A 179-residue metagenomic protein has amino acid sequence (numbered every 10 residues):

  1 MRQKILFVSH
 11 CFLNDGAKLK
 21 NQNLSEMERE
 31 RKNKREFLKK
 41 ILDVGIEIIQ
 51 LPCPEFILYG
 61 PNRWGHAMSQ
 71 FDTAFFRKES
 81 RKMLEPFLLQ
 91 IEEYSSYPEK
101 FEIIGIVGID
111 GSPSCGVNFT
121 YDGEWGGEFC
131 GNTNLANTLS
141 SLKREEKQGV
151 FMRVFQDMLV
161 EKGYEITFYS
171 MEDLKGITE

Functional and structural regions predicted by a protein language model:
M1-L6: Extreme N-terminal starter segment of soluble prokaryotic enzymes
C11, I104-P113, M171-D173: Short, well-ordered beta-to-alpha junction loops that form the rim of enzyme active sites and present histidine/acidic
N14-E30, L139-L142: Residues lining hydrophobic/aromatic ligand-binding pockets adjacent to catalytic sites
G16, L58-G60, S112-N118, D122 (+1 more regions): Short catalytic/ligand-binding loop motif for oxyanion handling, primarily in non-cytosolic enzymes, centered on
N21-L24, T120-E124: Short, glycine/charged-enriched secondary-structure capping and boundary segments
L24-D72: Short, surface-exposed acidic-centric catalytic microdomains
V44, L58-P98, G127-E179: Divalent-metal-activated hydrolytic enzyme cores
I48, Y97-V107: Immediate flanking context of iron-sulfur cluster ligation sites
